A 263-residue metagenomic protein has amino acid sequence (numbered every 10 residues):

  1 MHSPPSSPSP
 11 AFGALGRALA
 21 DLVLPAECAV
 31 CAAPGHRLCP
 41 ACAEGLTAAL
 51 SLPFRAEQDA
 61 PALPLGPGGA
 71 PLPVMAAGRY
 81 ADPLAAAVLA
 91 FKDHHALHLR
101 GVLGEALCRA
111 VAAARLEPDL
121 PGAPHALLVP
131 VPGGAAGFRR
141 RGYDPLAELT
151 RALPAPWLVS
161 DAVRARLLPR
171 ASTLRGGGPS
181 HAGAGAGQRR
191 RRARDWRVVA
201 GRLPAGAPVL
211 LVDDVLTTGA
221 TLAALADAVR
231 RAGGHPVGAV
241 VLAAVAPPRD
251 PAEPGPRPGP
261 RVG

Functional and structural regions predicted by a protein language model:
M1-G263: Glycine-rich phosphate/pyrophosphate-handling loop used in enzymes and phosphotransfer proteins
